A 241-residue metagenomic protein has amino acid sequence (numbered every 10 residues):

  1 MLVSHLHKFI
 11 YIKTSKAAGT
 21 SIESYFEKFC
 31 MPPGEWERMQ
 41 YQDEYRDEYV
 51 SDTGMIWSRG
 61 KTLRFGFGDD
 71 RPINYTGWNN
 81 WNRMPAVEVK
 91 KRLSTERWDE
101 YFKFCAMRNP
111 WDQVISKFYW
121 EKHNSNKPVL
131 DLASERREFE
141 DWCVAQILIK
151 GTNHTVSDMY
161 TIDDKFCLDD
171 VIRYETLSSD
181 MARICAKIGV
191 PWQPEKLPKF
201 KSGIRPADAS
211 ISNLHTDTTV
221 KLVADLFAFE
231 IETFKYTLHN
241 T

Functional and structural regions predicted by a protein language model:
M1-T241: Membrane-interface amphipathic segments in extracytoplasmic regions
